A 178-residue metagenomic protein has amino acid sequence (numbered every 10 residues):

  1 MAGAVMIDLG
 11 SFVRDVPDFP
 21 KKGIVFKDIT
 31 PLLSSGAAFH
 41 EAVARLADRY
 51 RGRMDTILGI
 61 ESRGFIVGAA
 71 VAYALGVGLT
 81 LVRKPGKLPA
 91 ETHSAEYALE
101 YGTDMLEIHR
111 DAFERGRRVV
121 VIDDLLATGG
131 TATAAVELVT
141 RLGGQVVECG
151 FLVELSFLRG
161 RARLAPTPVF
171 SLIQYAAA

Functional and structural regions predicted by a protein language model:
M1-A178: PRPP-associated nucleotide enzymes
